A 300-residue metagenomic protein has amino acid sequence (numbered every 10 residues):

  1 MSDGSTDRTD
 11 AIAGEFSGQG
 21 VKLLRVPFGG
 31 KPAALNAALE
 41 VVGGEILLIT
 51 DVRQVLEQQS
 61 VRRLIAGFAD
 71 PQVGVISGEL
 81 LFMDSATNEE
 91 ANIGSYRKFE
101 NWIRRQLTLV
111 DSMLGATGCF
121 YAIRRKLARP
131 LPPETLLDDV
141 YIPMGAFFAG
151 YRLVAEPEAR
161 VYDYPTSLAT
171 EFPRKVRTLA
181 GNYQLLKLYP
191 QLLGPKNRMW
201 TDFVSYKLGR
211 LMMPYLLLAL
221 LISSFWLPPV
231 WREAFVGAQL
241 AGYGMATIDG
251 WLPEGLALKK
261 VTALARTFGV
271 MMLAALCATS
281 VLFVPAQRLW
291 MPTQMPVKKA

Functional and structural regions predicted by a protein language model:
S2-A11, P27-G29, Q54: A conserved acidic beta->alpha catalytic loop
D3, T50-V52, P132, P157: Active-site acidic Asp-centered loop
D10-G14, K31-E40, P143-M144: Short, conserved alpha-helix that lines the donor NDP-sugar binding/gating region of sugar-transfer enzymes
P27-F28, P32-A34, A38-E40, G44 (+2 more regions): Long helical/loop segments within the catalytic core of UDP-sugar-dependent glycosyltransferases, especially the large
L47: Short aromatic/hydrophobic "clamp" motif used to bind/position activated sugar donors
F68-E100, P133-D138, I142-F203, T267 (+3 more regions): Catalytic donor/gating beta->alpha subdomain of glycosyltransferases that bind UDP-sugars
R210-A286: Membrane-embedded multi-pass helical conduit in multi-pass membrane proteins, especially envelope-biosynthetic
R288-A300: Membrane-proximal intrinsically disordered regions of secretory-pathway and membrane-system proteins
